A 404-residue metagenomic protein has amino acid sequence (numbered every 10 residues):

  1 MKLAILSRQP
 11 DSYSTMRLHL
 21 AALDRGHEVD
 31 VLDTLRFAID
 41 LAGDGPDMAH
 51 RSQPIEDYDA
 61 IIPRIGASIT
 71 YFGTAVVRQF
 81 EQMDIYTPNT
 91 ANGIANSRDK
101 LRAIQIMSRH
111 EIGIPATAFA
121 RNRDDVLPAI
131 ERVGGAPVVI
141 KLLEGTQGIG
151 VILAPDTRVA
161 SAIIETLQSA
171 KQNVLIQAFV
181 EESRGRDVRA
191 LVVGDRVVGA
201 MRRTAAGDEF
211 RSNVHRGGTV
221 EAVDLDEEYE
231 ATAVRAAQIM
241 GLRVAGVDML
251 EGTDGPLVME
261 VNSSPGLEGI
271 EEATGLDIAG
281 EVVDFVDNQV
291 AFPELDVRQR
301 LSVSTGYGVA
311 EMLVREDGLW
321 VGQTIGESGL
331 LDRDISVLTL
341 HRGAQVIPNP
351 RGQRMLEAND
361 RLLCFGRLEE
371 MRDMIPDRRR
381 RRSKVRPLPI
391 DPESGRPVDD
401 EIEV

Functional and structural regions predicted by a protein language model:
M1, D224-R298, S302: ATP-dependent carboxylate activation and anion-phosphoryl transfer catalytic cores that bind Mg-ATP to form
M1-L23, V29-V31, D40-L41, A49-E56 (+5 more regions): Active-site nucleotide/adenylate-binding loops and adjacent lid/helix of ATP-dependent enzymes
R36-D57, A67-G73: Glycine-rich, highly charged phosphate/nucleotide-binding loops
A67-N89, D377-K384: A short, gly/pro- and small-residue-rich
Q82, G352-R354, M371-V398, V404: Short, compositionally biased
V151-A236, M240: Phosphate-binding site of ATP-dependent enzymes
P293-V314, K384-D399: Long, charged amphipathic helices and adjacent flexible linkers at domain junctions
E316-R378: Cytosolic Rossmann-like ligand/nucleotide-binding regulatory domains
